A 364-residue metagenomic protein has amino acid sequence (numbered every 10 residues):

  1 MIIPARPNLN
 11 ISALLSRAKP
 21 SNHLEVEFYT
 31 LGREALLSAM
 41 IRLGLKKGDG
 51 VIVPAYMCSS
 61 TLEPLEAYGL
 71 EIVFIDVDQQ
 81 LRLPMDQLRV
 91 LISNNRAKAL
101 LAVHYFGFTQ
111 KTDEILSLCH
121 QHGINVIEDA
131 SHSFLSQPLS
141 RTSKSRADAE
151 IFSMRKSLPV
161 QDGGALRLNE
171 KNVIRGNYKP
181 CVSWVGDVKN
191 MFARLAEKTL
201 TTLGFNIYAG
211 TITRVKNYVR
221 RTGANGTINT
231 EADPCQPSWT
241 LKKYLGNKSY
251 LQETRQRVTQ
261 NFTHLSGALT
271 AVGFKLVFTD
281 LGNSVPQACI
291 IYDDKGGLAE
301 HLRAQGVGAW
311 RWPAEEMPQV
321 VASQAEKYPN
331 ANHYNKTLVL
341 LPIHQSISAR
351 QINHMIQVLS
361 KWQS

Functional and structural regions predicted by a protein language model:
M1-K46, Y68, V73, R96 (+3 more regions): Conserved PLP-binding active-site segment in aminotransferase class I/II-type PLP enzymes
H23, L101, G176-S364: PLP-dependent aminotransferase class I/II
A39-N95, L302: Conserved PLP-anchoring active-site segment centered on the Schiff-base-forming lysine
E66, L116-H120, T270, R303: Anion (oxyanion) recognition and catalysis
L81-G176, H344: Active-site phosphate-binding strand-loop segment of PLP-dependent enzymes
